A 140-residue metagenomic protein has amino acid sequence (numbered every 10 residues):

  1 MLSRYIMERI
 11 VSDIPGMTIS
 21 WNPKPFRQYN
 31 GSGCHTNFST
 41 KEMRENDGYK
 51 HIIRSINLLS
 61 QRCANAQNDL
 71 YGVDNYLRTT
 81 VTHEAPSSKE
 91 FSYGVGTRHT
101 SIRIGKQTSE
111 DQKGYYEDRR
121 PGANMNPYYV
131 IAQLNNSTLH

Functional and structural regions predicted by a protein language model:
M1-H140: Active-site capping/gating regions of soluble enzymes
